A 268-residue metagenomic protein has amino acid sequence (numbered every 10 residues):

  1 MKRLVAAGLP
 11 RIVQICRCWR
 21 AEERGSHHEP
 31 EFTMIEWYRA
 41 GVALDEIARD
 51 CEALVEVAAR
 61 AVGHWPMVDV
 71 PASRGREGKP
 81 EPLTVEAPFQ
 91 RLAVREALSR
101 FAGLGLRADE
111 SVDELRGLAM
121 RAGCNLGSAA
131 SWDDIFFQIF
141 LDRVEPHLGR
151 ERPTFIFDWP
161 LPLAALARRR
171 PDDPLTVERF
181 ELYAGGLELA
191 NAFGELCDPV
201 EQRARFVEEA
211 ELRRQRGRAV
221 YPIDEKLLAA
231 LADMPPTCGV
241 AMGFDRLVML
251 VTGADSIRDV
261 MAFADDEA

Functional and structural regions predicted by a protein language model:
M1-E46, D50-A53, S73-R76, L92-A268: A translation/RNA-centric and nucleic-acid-associated enzymatic feature enriched in Class II aminoacyl-tRNA synthetases
V55-V62: A common structural junction motif
V62-R74: Short, glycine/acidic-rich hinge or "gate" loops at secondary-structure transitions that mediate conformational
P80-E81: Short, low-complexity intrinsically disordered segments enriched in A/P/G/S/L with frequent Arg, especially at protein
E86: Glycine- and other small-residue-rich loops at beta-strand/loop junctions that grip anionic moieties
